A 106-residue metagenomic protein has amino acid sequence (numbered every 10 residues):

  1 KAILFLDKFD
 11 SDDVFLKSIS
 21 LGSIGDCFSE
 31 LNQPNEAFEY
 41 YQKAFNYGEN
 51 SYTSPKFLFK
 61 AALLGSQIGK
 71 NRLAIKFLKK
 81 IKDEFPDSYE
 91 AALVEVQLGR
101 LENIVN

Functional and structural regions predicted by a protein language model:
K1-N32: Mid-length scaffold segments of soluble, non-membrane domains
K8-S18, F45-S54, K82-L93: Short solvent-exposed coil/turn linkers within tandem alpha-helical repeat scaffolds
